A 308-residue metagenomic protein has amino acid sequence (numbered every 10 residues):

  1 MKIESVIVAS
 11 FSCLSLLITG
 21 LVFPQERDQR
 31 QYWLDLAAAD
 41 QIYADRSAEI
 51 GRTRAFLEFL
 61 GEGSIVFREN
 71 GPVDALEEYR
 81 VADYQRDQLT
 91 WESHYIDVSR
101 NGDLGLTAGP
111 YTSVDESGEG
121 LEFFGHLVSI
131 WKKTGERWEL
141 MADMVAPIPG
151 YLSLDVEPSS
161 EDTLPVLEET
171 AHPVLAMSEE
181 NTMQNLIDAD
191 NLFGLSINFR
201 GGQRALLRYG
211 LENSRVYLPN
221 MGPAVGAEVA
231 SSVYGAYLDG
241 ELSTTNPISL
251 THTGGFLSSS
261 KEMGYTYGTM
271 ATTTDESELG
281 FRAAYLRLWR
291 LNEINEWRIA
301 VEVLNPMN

Functional and structural regions predicted by a protein language model:
M1-F11: Bacterial N-terminal signal peptides that target proteins for export
A9-T19: Bacterial N-terminal signal peptides
V22-T53, E58, P149-R204, R208: Short, low-complexity N-terminal intrinsically disordered segments enriched in polar/charged residues
R30-L34, G51-D103, Q203-F256, S260-E262 (+1 more regions): A solvent-exposed, acidic/Ser-Thr-rich amphipathic alpha-helical stretch
Y43, G105-A108, V128-W131, W138-E139 (+5 more regions): Short, structured motif recognition centered on aromatic/hydrophobic residues
Y79-R80, S93-V98, Y111-S113, H126-K132 (+4 more regions): Hydrophobic/aromatic beta-strand elements that line small-molecule binding cavities or substrate pockets in beta-rich
R86, S113-L121, T272-L279: Short, cysteine-centered beta-strand-loop-beta hairpins and adjacent loop/turn segments enriched in charged/polar
F124-T163, E168-E169, R282-M307: Short beta-strand edge/turn micro-motifs at domain boundaries
